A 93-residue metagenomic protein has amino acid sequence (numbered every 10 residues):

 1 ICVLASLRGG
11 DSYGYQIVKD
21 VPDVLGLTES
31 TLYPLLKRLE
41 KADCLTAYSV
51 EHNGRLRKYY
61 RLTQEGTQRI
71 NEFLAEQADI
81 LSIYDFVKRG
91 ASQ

Functional and structural regions predicted by a protein language model:
I1-Y33: N-terminal helix-turn-helix DNA-binding core of bacterial DNA-binding proteins
C2-S6, E51, F73, F86: Surface-exposed, interaction-prone regions with an acidic/low-complexity signature
P34, R38: Alpha-helical DNA-recognition elements
A42-L56, R61: Beta-hairpin "wing" of winged helix-turn-helix
R69-Q93: Amphipathic alpha-helical dimerization/coiled-coil segments that flank or bridge DNA-binding/regulatory modules
